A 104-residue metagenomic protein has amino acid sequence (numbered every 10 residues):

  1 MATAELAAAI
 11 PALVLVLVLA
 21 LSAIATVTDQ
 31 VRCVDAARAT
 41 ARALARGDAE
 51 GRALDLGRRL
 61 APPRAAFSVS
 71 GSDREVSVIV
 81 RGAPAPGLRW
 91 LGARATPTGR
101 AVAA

Functional and structural regions predicted by a protein language model:
M1-R52: Alpha-helical assembly-interface signal, strongest on the long, hydrophobic N-terminal helix that forms
E50-A104: Short, conserved structural patches
